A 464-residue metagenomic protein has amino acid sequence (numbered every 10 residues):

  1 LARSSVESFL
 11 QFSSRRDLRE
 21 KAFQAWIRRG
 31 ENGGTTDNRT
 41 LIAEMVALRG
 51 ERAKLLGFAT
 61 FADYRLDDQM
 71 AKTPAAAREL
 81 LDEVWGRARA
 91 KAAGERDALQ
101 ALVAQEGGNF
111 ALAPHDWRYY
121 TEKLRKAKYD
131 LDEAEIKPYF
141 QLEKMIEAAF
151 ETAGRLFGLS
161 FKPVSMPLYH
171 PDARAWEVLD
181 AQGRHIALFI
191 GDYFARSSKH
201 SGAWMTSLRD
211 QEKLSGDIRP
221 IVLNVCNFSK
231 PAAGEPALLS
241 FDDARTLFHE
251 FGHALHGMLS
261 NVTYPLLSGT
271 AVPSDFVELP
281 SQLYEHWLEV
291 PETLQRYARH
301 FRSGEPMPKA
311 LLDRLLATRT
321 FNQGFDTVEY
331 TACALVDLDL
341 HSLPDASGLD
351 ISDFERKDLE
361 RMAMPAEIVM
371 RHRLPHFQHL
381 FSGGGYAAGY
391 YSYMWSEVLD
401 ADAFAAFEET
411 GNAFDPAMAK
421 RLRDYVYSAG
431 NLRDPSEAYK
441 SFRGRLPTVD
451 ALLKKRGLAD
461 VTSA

Functional and structural regions predicted by a protein language model:
L1, A43, L48, R52-N227 (+5 more regions): Active-site-proximal, well-structured secondary-structure segments within enzyme catalytic domains
L1-Y64, A148, R184, L359 (+2 more regions): Noncatalytic, helix-rich "gating/capping" subdomain that lines the substrate-entry/channel surface of large enzyme
S8-F9, T73-P74, P231-P236, P265: Short small-residue beta-strand/loop micro-motif enriched in glycine and branched aliphatics
W26, N227-K230: Short, histidine-centered active-site or binding-site loop motifs used for metal coordination, general acid-base
G34-D37, L80, D243, A388: Non-transmembrane, amphipathic alpha-helical segments
A127-Y129, K144, A148-K162, P167-H170 (+6 more regions): C-terminal, non-catalytic "cap/extension" segments appended to globular domains
V222, F241, H256: Acidic/His-rich structured neighborhood in mature extracellular/periplasmic domains
S229-F248: Short pre-active-site segment immediately N-terminal to the catalytic Zn-binding motif
